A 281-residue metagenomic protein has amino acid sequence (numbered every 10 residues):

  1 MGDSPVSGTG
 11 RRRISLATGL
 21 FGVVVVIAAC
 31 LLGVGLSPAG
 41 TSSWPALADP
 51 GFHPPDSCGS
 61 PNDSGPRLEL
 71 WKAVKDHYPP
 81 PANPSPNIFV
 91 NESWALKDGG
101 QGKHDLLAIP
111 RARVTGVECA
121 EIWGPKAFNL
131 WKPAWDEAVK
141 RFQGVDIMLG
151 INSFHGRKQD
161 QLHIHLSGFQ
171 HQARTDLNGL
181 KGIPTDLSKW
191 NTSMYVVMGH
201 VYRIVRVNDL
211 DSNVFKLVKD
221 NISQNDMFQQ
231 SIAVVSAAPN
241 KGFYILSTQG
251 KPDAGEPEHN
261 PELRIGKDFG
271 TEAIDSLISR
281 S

Functional and structural regions predicted by a protein language model:
M1-D3, L20, M148, G270: Generic detector of bulky aromatic hydrophobic side chains
D3-V24: N-terminal export and membrane-targeting signals
S15-A17, A28, G35: Jelly-roll (double-stranded beta-helix
G22-G33, P50-H53: Hydrophobic alpha-helical membrane segments, chiefly transmembrane helices and signal peptide h-regions, characterized
C30-A48: C-terminal region of N-terminal signal peptides and the immediate post-cleavage residues of exported proteins
S42-S281: HIT superfamily nucleotide-processing domains
